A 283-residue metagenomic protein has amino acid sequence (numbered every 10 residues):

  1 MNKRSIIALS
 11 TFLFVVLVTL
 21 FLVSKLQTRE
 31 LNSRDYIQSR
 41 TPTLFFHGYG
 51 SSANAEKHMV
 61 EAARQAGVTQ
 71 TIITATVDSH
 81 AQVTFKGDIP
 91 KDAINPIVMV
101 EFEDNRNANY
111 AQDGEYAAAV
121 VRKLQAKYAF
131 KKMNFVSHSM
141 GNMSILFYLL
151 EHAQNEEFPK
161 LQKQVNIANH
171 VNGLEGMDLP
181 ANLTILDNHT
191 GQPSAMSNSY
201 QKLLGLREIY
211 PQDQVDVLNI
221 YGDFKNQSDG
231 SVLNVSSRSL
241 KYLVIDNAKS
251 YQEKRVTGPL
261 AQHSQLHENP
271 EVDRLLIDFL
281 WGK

Functional and structural regions predicted by a protein language model:
R4-F12, V16-V136, M140-K283: Lipid deacylating catalytic domains
